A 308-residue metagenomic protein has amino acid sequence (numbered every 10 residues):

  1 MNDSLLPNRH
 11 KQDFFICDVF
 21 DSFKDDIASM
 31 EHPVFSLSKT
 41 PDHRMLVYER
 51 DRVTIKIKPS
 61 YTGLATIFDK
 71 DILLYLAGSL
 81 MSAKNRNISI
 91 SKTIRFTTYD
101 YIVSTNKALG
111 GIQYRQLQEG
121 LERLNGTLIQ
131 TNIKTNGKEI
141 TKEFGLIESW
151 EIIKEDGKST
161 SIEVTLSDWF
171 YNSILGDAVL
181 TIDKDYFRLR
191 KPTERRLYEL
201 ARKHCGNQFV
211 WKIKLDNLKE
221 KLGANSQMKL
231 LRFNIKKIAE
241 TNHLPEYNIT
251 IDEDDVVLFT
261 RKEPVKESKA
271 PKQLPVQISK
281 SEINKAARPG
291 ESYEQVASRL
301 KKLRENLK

Functional and structural regions predicted by a protein language model:
M1-K308: Charged, alpha-helix-forming regions
